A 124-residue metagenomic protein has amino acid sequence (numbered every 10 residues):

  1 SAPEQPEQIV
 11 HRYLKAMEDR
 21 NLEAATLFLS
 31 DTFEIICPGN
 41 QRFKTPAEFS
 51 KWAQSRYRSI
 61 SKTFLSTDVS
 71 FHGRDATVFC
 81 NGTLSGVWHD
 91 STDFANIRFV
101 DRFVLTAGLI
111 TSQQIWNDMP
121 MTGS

Functional and structural regions predicted by a protein language model:
S1-D31, F43, S124: Short, low-complexity N-terminal intrinsically disordered segments enriched in polar/charged residues
Y13, A24-T26, F33, T45 (+5 more regions): Hydrophobic pocket/interface hotspot
E23-R74: A solvent-exposed, acidic/Ser-Thr-rich amphipathic alpha-helical stretch
L29, L84-G86, N117: Short beta-strand segments enriched in hydrophobic/aromatic residues within well-folded beta-rich domains
S59-S61, S85-A95: Short, cysteine-centered beta-strand-loop-beta hairpins and adjacent loop/turn segments enriched in charged/polar
F64-S66, F94-V100: Short, surface-exposed coil-to-beta transition loops
R74-G86: A short hydrophobic beta-strand element
R98-S124: Short beta-strand edge/turn micro-motifs at domain boundaries
